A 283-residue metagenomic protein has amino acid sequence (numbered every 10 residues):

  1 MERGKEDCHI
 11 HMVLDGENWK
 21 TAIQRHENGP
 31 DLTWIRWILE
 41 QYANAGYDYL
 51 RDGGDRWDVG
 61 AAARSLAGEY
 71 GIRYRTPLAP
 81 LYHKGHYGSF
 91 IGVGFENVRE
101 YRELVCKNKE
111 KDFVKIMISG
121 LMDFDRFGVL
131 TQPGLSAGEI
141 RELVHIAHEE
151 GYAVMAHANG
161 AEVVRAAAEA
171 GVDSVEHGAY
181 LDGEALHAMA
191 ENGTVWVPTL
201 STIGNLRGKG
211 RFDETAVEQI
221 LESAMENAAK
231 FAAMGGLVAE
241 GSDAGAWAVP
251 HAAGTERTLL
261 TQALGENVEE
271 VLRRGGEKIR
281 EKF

Functional and structural regions predicted by a protein language model:
E2-L66, Y87: Metal-associated gating/positioning segment near the N- to mid-region
G4-E6, V154, E240: Residue-level marker for buried hydrophobic side chains located in beta-strands that build the well-ordered beta-sheet
I10, A158, L200, S242-A244: Active-site metal-binding loops of divalent metal-dependent hydrolases
G16-T21, V164-A170, I203-E214, A224 (+1 more regions): Histidine/acidic-residue-rich catalytic or RNA/ligand-binding cores of hydrolases and nuclease-related proteins
Q24-W34, T215-S223, N267: A short acidic, glycine-rich active-site loop that binds or catalyzes chemistry on phosphate/adenosine moieties
A67-E214: Metal-coordinating catalytic core of metallo-dependent amide/deamination hydrolases
E149, L221-F283: His/Asp/Glu-enriched, well-ordered alpha-helical/loop segment that forms or immediately abuts the divalent-metal
